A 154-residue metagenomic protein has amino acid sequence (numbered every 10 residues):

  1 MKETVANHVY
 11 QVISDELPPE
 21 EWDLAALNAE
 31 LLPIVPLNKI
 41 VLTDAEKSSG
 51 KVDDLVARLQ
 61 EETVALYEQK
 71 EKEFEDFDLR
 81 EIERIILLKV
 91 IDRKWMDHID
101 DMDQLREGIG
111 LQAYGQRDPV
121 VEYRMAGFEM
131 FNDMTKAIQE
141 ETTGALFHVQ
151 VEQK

Functional and structural regions predicted by a protein language model:
M1-K154: Extended, charged helical/alpha-beta scaffold domains that provide interaction surfaces
